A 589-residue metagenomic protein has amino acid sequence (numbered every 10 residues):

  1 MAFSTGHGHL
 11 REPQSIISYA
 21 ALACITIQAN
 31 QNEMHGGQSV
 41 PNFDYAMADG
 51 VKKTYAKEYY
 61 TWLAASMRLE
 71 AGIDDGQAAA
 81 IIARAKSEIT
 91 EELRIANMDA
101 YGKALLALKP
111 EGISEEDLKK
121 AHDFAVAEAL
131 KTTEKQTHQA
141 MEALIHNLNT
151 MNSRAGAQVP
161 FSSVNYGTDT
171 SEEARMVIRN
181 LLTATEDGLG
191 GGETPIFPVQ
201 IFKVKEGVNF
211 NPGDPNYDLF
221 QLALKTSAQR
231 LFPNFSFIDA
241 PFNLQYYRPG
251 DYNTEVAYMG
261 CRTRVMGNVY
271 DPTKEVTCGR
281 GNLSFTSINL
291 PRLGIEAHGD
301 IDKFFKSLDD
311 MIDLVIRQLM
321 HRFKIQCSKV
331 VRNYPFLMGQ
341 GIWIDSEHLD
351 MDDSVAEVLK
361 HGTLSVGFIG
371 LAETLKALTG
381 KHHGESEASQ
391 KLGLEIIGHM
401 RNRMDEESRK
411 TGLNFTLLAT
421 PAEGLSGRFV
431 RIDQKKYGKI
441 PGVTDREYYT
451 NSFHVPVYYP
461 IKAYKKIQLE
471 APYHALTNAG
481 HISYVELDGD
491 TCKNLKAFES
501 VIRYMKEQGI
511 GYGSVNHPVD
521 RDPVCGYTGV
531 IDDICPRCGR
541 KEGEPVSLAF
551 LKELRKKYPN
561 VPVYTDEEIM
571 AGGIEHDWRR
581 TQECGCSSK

Functional and structural regions predicted by a protein language model:
M1-K360, K381-H382, S386-D577: Conserved catalytic cores of very large enzyme subunits
L364-A377, G398: Contiguous, well-ordered alpha-helical segments that form the cores/surfaces of helical PPI scaffolds
Q582-K589: Histidine-centered metal-binding segments
